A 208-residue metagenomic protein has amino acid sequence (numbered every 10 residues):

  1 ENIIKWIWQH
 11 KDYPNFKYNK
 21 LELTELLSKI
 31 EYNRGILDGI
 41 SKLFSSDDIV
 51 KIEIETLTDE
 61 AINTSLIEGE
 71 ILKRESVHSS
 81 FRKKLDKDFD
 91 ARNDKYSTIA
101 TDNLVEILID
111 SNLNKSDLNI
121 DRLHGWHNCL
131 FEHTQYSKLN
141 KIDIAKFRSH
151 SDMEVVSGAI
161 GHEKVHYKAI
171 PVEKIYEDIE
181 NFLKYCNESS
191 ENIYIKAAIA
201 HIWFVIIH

Functional and structural regions predicted by a protein language model:
E1-H208: FIC/Doc superfamily catalytic core
